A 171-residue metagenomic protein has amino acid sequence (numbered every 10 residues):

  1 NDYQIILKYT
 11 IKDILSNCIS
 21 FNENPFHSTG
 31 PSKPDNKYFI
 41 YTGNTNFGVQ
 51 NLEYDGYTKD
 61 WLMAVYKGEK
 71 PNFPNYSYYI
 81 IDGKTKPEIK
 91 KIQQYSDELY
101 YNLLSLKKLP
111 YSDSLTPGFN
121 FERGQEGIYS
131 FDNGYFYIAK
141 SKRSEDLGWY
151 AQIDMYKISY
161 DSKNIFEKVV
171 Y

Functional and structural regions predicted by a protein language model:
N1, I11, Y66-G68, N133 (+1 more regions): Short loop/turn segments immediately following the C-termini of beta-strands
N1-P25, F73-D97, G148-Y171: Beta-propeller blade signature
N1-V49, E53, Y57: Eukaryote-skewed repeat-based solenoidal scaffolds used as protein-protein interaction platforms, primarily
F39-G127, A139: Loop/turn-rich, solvent-exposed surfaces of beta-rich toroidal or solenoidal domains
L52, L109-G124, S141-K163, V169: Extended, charged low-complexity segments that frequently continue into or abut oligomerization scaffolds
T58, N133-G134: Conserved loop/turn motif of beta-propeller repeat scaffolds
